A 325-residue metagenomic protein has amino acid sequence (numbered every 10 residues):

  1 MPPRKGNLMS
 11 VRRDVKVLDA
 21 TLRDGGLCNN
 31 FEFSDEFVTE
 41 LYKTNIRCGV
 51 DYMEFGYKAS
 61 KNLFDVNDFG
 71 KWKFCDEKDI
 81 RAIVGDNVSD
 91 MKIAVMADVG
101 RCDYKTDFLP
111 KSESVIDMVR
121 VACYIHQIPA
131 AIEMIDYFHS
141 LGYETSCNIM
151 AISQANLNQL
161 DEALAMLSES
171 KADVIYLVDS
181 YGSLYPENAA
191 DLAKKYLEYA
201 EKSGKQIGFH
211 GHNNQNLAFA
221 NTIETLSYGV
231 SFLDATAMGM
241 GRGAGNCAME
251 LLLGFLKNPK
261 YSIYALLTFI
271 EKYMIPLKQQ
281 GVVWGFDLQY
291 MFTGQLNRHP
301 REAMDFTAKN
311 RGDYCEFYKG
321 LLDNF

Functional and structural regions predicted by a protein language model:
M1-F325: Catalytic cores and adjacent flexible loops of soluble metabolic enzymes that perform enolate/carbanion chemistry on
